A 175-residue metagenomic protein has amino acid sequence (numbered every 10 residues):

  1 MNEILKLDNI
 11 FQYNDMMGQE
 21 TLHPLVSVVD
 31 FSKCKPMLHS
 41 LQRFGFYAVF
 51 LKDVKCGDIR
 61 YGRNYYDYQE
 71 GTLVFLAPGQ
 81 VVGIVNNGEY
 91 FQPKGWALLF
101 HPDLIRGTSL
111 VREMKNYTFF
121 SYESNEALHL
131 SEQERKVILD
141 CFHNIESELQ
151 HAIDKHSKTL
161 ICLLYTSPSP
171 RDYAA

Functional and structural regions predicted by a protein language model:
M1-R60, N64-Y66: Generic protein-terminus/edge-of-domain signal
D58-R60, V82-E89: Short beta-strand His + acidic residue motifs that chelate non-heme Fe in jelly-roll/DSBH and cupin folds
N64-F75: Short acidic-glycine-tyrosine-enriched beta hairpin
V74, G79-I84, I105-R106: Histidine-centered metal-chelating micro-motifs
V85-H151: A hydrophobic/aromatic-rich effector-binding and dimerization subdomain of bacterial HTH-type transcriptional regulators
H151-L163: All-alpha amphipathic helical-bundle segments outside canonical DNA-binding/catalytic cores that form hydrophobic
P170-A175: Single conserved hydrophobic/aromatic residue that forms the stacking wall/gate of nucleotide- or nucleobase-binding
